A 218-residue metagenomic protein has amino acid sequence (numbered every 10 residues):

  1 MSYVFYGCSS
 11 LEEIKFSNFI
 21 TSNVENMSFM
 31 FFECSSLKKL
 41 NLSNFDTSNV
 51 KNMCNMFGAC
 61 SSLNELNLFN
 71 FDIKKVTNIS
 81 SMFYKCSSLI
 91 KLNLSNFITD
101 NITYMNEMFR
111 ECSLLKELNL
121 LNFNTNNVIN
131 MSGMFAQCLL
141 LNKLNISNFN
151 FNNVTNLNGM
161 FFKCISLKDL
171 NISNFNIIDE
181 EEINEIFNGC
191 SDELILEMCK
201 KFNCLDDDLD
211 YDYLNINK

Functional and structural regions predicted by a protein language model:
M1-K218: Negatively charged
